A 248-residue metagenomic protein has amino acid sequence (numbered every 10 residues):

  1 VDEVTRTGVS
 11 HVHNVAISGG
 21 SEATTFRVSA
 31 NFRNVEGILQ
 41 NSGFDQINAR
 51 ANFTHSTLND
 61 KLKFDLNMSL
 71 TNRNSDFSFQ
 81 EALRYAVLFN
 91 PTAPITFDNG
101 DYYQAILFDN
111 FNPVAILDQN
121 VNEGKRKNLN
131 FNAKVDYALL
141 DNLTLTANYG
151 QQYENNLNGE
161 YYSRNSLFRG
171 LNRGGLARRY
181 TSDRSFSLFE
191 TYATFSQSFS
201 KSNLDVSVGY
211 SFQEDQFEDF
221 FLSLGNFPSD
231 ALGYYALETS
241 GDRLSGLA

Functional and structural regions predicted by a protein language model:
V1, I38-S42, N48-N130, N148-A248: Surface-exposed loop/interface segments of Gram-negative outer-membrane beta-barrel transport/assembly proteins
V1-Q40, S78-E81, A115-E123, V135-L140: Residues embedded in well-ordered regular secondary structure
S18-E22, T54-L58, D136-A138, N142-T144 (+1 more regions): Structural signature of outer-membrane beta-barrel channels/translocons
A23-F26, V135-Y153, L167-R169: Glycine/serine-rich loop-strand microenvironments at binding/catalytic pocket rims
